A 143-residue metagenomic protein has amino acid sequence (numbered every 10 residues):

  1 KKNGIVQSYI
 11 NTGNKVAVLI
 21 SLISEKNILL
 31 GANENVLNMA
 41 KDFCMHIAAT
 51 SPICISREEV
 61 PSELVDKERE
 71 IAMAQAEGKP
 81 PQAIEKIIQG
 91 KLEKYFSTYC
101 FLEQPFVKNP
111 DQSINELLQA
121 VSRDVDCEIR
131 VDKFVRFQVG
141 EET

Functional and structural regions predicted by a protein language model:
K1-T143: N-terminal assembly/interaction segments in proteins that build large macromolecular machines
